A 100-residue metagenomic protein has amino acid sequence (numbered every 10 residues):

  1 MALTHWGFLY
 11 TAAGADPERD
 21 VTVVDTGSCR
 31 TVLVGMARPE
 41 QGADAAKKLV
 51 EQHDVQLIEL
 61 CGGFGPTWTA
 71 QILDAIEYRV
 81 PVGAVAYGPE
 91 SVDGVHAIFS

Functional and structural regions predicted by a protein language model:
M1-A15: N-terminal basic/disordered segments at the start of proteins
W6, I72-A97: C-terminal structural segments of small proteins and small subunits
W6-F8, V32, E59-L60, V82-A84: Hydrophobic faces of well-ordered beta-strands that scaffold small-molecule active sites in alpha/beta enzyme cores
T11, E18-T22, Q71, D93-A97: Short, well-ordered secondary-structure micro-motifs
A12, G62, A86: Short secondary-structure boundary segments
G27-E40: Active-site mouth loops of central-metabolism enzymes
A43-K48, V55-F64: Amphipathic, hydrophobic secondary-structure cores in small proteins
L49, V95-S100: Short, surface-exposed amphipathic charged segments that create phosphate/polyanion-binding patches used for binding
